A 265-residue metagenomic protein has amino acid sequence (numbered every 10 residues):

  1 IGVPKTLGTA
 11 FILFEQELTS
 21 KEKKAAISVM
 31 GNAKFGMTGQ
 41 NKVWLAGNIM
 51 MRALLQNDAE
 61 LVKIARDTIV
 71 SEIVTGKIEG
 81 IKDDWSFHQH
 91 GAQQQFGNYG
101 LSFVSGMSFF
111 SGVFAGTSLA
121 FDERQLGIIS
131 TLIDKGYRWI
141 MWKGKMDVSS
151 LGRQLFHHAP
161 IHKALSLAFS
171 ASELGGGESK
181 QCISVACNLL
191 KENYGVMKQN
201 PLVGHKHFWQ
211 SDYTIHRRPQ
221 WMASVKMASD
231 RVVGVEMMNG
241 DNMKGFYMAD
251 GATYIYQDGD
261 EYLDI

Functional and structural regions predicted by a protein language model:
I1-S150, H158: Aromatic-lined, polymer-binding surfaces characteristic of secreted/periplasmic polysaccharide-degrading enzymes
F110-I265: Extended polysaccharide-engagement surfaces of secreted carbohydrate-active enzymes
